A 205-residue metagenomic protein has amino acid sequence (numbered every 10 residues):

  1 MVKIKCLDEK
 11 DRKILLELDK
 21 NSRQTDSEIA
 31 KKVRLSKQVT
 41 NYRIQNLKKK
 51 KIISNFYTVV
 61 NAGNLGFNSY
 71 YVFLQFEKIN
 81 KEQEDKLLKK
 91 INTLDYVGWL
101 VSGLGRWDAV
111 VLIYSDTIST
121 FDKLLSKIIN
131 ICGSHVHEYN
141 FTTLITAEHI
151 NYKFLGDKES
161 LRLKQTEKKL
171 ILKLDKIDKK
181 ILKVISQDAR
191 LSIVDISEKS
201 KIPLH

Functional and structural regions predicted by a protein language model:
M1-H205: A compositional/biophysical signature of low hydrophobicity enriched in polar/charged and small residues
